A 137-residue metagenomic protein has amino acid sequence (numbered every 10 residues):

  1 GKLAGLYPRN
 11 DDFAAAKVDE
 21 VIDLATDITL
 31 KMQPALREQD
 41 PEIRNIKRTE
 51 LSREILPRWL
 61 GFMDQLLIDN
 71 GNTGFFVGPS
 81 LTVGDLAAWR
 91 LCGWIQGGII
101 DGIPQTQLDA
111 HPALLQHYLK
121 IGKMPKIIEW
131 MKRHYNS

Functional and structural regions predicted by a protein language model:
G1-E50, E54: GST-like domain detector, emphasizing the conserved glutathione-binding G-site in the N-terminal thioredoxin-like
G1-G5, T26, I68, Q96 (+2 more regions): Hydrophobic/aromatic-lined pockets within catalytic cores
A4-R9, K47-R48, L67-S80: Short helix-to-loop capping/linker segments positioned immediately adjacent to catalytic or ligand/cofactor-binding
V18, F76-I103, Q107-L115, I121 (+1 more regions): GST superfamily/GST-like fold recognition
T26-T29, L60-D64, Y118, G122: Structural signal for well-ordered, non-membrane alpha-helices
L30-R37, I68, I100, K126: Charged/polar positions within long, soluble alpha-helices
T49-I68: Amphipathic alpha-helical packing segments from all-alpha helical-bundle domains
K120-S137: C-terminal helix/juxtamembrane-tail motif
